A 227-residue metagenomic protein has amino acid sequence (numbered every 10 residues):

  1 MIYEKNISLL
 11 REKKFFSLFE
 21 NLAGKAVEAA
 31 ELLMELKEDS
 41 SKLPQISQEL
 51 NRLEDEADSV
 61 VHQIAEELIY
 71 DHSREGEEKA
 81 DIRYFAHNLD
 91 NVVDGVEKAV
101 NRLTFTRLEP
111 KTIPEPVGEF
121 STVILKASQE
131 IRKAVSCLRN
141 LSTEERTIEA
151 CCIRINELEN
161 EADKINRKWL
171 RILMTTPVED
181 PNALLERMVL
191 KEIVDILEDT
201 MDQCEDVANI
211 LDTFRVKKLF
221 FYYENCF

Functional and structural regions predicted by a protein language model:
M1-F227: Cytosolic, long alpha-helical scaffolding segments
